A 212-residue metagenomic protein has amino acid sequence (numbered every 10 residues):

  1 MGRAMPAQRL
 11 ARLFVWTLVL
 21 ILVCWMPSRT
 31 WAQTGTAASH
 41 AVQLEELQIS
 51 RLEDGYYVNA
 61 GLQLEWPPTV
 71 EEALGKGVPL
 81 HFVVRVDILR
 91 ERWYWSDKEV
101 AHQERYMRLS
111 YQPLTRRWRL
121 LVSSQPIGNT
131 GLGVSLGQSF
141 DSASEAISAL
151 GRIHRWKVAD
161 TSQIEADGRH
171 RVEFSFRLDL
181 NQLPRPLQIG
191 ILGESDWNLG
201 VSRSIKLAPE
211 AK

Functional and structural regions predicted by a protein language model:
M1-L10: N-terminal secretory signal peptides that target proteins for export/translocation
L13-W25: Bacterial N-terminal signal peptides
T30-A37: Boundary at the C-terminal end of the N-terminal hydrophobic targeting segment
W31, Y106-K212: Mature, soluble, non-transmembrane domains
A37-E45: N-terminal edge beta-strand
L52-L64, V78-P79: Contiguous beta-strand segments within globular domains
Q63-G75, E91-W95: Short amphipathic, basic-aromatic surface patches that mediate peripheral association with negatively charged
F82-L120: Mid-chain, structured segments of secreted extracytoplasmic proteins
